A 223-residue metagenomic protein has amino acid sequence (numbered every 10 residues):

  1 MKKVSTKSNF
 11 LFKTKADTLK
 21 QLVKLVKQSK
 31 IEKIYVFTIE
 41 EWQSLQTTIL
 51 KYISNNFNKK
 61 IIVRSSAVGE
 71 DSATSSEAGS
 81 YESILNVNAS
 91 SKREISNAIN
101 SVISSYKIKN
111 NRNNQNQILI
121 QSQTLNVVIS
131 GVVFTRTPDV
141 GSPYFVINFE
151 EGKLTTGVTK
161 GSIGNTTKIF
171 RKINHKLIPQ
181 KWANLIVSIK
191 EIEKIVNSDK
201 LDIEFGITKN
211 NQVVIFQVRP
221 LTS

Functional and structural regions predicted by a protein language model:
M1-S223: Nucleotide/phosphate-binding sheet-loop regions of phosphoryl- and nucleotidyl-transfer enzymes
